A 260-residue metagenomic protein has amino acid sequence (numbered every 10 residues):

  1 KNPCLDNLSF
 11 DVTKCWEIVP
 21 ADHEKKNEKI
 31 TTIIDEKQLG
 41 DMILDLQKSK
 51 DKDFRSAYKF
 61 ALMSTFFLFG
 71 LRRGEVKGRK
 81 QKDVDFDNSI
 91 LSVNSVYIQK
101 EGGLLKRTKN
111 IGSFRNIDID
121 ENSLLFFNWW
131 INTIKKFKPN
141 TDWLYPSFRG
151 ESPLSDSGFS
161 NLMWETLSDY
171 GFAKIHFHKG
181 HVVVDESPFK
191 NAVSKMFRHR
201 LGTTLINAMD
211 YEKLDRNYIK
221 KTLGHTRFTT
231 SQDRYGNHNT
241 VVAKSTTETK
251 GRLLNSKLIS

Functional and structural regions predicted by a protein language model:
K1-D6, M63-S95, N217: Short, charged phosphate-coordinating catalytic segments
N7-R73, K77: Basic, Lys/Arg- and aromatic-enriched nucleic-acid-binding interface segment
K29-D41, W129-D156: C-terminal/domain-terminus segments
D35, Y58-K59, R72, S123 (+5 more regions): Hydrophobic (often cysteine-bearing) scaffold residues that line and stabilize catalytic clefts of nucleotide/cofactor
L46-S56, K135-W143, G150-S152, S160-K221 (+1 more regions): Short, basic (Lys/Arg/His-rich) helix/loop patches that form interaction surfaces in the mid-to-C-terminal regions
R79-W129: Conserved tyrosine-mediated DNA breakage-rejoining catalytic core shared by Y-recombinases
V84-I90, Y211-R234: Short, polar N-cap/turn motifs at the start of nucleic acid-interacting alpha helices
Y97, L223-T249: Catalytic-site neighborhood detector that most strongly recognizes the C-terminal catalytic loop/helix of tyrosine
